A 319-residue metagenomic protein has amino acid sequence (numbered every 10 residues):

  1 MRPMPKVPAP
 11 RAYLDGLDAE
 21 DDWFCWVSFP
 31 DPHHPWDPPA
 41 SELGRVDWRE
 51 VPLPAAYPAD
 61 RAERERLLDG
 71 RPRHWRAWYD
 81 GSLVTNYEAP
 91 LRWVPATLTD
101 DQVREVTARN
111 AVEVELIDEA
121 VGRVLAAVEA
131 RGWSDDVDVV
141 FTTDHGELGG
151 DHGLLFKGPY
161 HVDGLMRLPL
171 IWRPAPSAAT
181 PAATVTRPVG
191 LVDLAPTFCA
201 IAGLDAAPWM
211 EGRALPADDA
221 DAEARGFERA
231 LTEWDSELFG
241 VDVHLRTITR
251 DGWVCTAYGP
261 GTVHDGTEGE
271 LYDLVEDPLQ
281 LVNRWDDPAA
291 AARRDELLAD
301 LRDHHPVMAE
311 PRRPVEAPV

Functional and structural regions predicted by a protein language model:
M1, D15-D21, W26-D135, V140-T143 (+4 more regions): Active-site-proximal cap/lid insertion segments
M1-R11, A108-A111, E115-G122, L165-M166 (+7 more regions): A structural signal for well-ordered alpha-helical segments within the folded catalytic domains of diverse enzymes
V7, H145-D151, V192-A195, A200-E270 (+3 more regions): C-terminal cap/loop subdomain of S1 sulfatases and analogous C-terminal strand-loop tails that border
Y13, D18-A19, L125, E129 (+1 more regions): Basic phosphate/pyrophosphate-binding loop/patch that engages nucleotide-derived ligands
A40, L279-A290: Active-site-proximal N-terminal segment of extracellular/periplasmic enzymes that hydrolyze or transfer
W48, D151, A217, N283-D286: Phosphate-coordinating loops and pocket residues in cytosolic domains that bind phosphorylated ligands
P169, R173, A299-A309: A short, conserved beta-to-alpha structural element at the edge of catalytic cores that scaffolds binding
